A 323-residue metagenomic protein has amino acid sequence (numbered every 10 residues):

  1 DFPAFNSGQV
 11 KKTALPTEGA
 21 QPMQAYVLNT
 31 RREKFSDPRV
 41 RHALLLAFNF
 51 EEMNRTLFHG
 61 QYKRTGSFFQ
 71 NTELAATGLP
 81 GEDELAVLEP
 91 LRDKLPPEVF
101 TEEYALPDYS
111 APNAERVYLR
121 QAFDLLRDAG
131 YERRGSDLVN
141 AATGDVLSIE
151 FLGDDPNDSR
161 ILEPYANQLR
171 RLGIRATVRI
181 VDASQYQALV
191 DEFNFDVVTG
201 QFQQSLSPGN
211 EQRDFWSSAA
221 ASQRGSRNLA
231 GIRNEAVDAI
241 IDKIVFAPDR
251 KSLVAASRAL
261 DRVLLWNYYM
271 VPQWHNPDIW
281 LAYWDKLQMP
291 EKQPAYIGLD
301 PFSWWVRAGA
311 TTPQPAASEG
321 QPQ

Functional and structural regions predicted by a protein language model:
D1-R32, A43, E51-F68, V197-Q204: Extracellular/periplasmic solute-recognition and catalytic clefts
T13, Q24, D145-D155, A176-R179 (+1 more regions): Short, well-ordered beta-strand elements
R32-V40, E132, A247: Short helix-loop capping/hinge motifs at secondary-structure junctions, enriched in acidic/polar residues
P38, L119-E150: Immediate post-signal peptide segment of exported/extracytoplasmic ligand-binding proteins
L46-A105, L119-F123, P156-A166, A188-Q323: Detector for C-terminal structural segments
D108-V117: Hydrophobic alpha-helical membrane-insertion segments
V178-A188: Short helix-initiation/N-cap motifs at beta->coil->alpha
